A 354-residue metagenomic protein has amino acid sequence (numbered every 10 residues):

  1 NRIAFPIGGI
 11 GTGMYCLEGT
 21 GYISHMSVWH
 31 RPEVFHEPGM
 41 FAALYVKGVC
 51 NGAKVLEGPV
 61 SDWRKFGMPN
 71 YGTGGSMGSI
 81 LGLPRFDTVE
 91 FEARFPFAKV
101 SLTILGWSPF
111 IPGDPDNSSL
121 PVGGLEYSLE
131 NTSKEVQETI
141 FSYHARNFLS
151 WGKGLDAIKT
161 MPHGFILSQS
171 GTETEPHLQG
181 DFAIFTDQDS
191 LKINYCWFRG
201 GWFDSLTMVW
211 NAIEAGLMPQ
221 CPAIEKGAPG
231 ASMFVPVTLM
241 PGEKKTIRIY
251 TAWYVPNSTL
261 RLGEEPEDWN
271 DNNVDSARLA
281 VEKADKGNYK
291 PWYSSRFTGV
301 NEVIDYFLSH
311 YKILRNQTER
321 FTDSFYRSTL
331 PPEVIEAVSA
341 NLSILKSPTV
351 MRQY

Functional and structural regions predicted by a protein language model:
N1-G19: Mature N-terminal segment immediately following signal peptide/propeptide cleavage in secreted/periplasmic
I3, G8, E33, M40-A42 (+3 more regions): Residue-level detector of short, conserved catalytic/binding motifs and their immediate flanks
I3, S108-V122, S128-Y354: Acidic/polar, glycine-enriched structural segments that form the non-catalytic walls/loops of the carbohydrate-binding
T20-V34, W253-L260: Short, surface-exposed, low-complexity cationic segments
G21, P32-L102, T172-E214: An extended acidic
M26, F35-P38, A42, S119-P121 (+1 more regions): Long, small/polar-residue-biased beta-strand-and-loop interaction regions
F91-E92, F97, I104-S108, Q220-I224: Edge strands and adjacent loops of beta-rich recognition modules
